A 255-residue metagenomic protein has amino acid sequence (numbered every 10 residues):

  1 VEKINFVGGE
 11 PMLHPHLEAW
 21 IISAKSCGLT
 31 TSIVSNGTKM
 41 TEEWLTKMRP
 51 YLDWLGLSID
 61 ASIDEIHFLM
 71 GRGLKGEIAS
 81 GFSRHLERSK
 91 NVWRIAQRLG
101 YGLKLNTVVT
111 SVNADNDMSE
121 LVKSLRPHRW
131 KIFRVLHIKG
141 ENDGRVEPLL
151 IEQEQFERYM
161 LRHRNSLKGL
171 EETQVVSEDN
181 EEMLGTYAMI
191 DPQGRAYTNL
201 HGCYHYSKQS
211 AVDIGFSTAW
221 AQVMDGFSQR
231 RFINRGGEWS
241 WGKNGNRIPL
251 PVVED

Functional and structural regions predicted by a protein language model:
V1, G28-L29, L52, R98-Y101: A short helix->loop->beta-strand "cap" motif at the edges of active sites that frequently abuts
V1-G8: Short Fe-S-cluster ligation motifs
G9-L52, I59-E65, S80-R88, N106-S119: Canonical radical SAM enzyme core domain
W54, D64-V253: Radical SAM enzyme [4Fe-4S]-AdoMet core and its adjacent flexible, acidic and glycine-rich loops/tails across
